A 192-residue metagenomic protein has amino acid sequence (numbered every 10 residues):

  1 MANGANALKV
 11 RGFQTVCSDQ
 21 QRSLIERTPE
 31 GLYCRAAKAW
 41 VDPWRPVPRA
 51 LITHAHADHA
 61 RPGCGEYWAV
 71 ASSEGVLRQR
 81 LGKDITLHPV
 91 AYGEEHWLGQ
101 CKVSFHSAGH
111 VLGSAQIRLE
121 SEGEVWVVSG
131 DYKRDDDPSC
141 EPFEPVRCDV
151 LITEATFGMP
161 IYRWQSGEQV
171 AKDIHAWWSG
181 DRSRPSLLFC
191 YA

Functional and structural regions predicted by a protein language model:
C17-R45, R49, A55-Y191: His/Asp/Glu-rich metal-coordinating catalytic cores of metallo-dependent phosphodiesterases/hydrolases acting on
